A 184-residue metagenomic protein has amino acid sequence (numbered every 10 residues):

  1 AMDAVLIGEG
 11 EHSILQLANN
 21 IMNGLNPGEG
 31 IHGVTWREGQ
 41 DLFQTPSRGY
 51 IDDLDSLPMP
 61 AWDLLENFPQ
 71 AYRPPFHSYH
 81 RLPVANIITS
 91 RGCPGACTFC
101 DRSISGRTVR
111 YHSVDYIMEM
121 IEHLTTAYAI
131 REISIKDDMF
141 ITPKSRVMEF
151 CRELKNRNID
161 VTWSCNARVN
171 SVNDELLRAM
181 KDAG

Functional and structural regions predicted by a protein language model:
A1-D53: Glycine-rich beta-alpha loop elements in corrinoid/cobalamin-binding modules across cobalamin-dependent enzymes
P60-G184: Radical SAM [4Fe-4S] cluster-binding motif and immediate context
